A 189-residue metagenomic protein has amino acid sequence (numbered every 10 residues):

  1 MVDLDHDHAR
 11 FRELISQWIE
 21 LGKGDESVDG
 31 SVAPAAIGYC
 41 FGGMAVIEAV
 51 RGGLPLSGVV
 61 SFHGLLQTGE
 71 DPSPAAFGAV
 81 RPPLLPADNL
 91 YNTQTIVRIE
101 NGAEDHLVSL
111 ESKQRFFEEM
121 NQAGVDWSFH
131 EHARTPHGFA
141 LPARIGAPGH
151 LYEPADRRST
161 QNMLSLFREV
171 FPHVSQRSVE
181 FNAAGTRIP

Functional and structural regions predicted by a protein language model:
M1-P189: N-terminal cap/leader regions of alpha/beta-hydrolase-fold enzymes, predominantly small-molecule hydrolases
